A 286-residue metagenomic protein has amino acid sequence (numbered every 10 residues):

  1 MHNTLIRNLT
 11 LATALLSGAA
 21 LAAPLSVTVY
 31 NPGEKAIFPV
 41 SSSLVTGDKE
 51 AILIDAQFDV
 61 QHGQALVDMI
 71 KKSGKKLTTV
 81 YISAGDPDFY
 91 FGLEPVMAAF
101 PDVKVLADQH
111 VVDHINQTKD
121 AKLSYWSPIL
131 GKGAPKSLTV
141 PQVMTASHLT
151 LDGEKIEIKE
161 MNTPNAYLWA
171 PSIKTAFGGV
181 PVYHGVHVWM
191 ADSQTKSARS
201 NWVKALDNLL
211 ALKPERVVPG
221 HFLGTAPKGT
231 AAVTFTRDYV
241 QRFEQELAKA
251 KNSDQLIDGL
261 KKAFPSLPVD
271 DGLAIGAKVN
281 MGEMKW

Functional and structural regions predicted by a protein language model:
M1-L21: Gram-negative bacterial Sec-dependent N-terminal signal peptides
A23-K72, Y167-V180: Conserved beta-strand hairpin/beta-sheet module of binuclear metal-dependent hydrolase folds, prominently
I37-P39, V60-H62, G85-Y90, V112-I115 (+2 more regions): Active-site environment of divalent metal-dependent phosphoester hydrolases
I52-D55, T78-I82, E157-I158: Short catalytic-loop micro-motif centered on adjacent basic/acidic residues
F58-D59, K155, P164-T234, Y239: Metallo-beta-lactamase
Q61-L106: Active-site metal-binding motif and surrounding structural segment of the metallo-beta-lactamase
H114, K155, A211-R216, G224-W286: Accessory terminal helices/loops
N116-N165, P171-S172, L206, L210: Metallo-beta-lactamase
